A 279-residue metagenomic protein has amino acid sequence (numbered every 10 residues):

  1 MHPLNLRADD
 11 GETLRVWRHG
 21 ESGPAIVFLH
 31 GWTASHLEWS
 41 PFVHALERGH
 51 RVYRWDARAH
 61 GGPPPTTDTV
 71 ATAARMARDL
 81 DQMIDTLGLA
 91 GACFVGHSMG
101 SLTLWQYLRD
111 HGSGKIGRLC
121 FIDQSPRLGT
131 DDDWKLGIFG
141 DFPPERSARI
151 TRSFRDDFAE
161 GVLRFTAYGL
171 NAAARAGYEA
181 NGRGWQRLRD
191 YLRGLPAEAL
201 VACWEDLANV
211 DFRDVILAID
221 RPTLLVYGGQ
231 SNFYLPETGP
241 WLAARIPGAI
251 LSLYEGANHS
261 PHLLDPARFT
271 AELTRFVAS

Functional and structural regions predicted by a protein language model:
M1-V27, E47-H50, D85, L89-A90 (+2 more regions): Alpha/beta-hydrolase fold catalytic core
E12-T69: Conserved HGGG/HGGXW glycine-rich cap/lid loop of the alpha/beta-hydrolase fold
H30-W32, A92, G96-S98: Conserved alpha/beta-hydrolase "nucleophile elbow" surrounding the catalytic nucleophile
R75-A92: Conserved acidic catalytic loop of the alpha/beta-hydrolase fold
R109, K115-D156: Flexible "cap/lid" loop of the alpha/beta hydrolase fold
T130-G137, R152-L217: Conserved alpha/beta-hydrolase catalytic His-Asp/Glu region
A218-A257: Conserved loop-alpha-helix segment in the C-terminal half of the alpha/beta-hydrolase fold that carries the catalytic
A257-T270: Catalytic histidine-centered segment of alpha/beta-hydrolase-like enzymes
